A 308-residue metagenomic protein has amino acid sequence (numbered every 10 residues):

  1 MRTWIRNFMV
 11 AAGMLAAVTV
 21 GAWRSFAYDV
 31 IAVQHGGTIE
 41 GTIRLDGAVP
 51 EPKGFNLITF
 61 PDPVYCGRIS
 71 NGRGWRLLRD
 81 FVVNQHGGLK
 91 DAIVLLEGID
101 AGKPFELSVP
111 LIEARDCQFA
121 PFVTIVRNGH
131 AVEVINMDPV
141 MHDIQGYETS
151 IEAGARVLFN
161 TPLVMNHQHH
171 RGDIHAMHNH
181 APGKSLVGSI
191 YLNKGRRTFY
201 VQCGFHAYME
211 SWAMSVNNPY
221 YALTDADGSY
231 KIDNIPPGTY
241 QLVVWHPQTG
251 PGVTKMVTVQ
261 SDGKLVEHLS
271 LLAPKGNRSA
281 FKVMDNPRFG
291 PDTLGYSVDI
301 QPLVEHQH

Functional and structural regions predicted by a protein language model:
M1-A12: Bacterial N-terminal signal peptides that target proteins for export
V10-V20: Bacterial N-terminal signal peptides
G21-S25: Membrane-interface motif at the C-terminal end of an N-terminal transmembrane signal
F26-H308: Extracytoplasmic copper-binding redox domains, predominantly the cupredoxin/blue-copper superfamily
